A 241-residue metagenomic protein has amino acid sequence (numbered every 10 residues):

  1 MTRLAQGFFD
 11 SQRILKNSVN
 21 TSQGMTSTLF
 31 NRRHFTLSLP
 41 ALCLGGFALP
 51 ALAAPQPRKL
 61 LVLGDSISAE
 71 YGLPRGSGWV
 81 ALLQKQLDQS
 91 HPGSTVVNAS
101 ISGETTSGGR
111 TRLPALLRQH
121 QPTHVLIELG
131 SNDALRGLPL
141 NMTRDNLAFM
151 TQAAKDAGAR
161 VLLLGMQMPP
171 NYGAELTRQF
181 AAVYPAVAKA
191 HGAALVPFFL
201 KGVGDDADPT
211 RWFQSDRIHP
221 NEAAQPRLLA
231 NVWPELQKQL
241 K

Functional and structural regions predicted by a protein language model:
T2-G7: Extreme N-terminal basic, low-complexity initiation segments that serve as generic localization/processing leaders
D10, I14-F47: N-terminal secretory signal peptides and thylakoid transit peptides that target proteins across membranes
Q12, T21, F35, G64-D65 (+2 more regions): Membrane-interface segments of envelope glycosyltransferases acting on lipid-linked substrates or membrane lipids
L49-A53: Sec/Tat signal peptide C-region and signal peptidase I cleavage site
A54-S102, R112-Q121: Serine-esterase "nucleophile elbow" of acetyl-processing enzymes
G72, N98-T106, L135-L138, R217: Acidic/histidine-rich helix-loop elements that form or flank divalent-metal/phosphate-binding sites at the catalytic
P92, R110-K241: Alpha-helical cap/lid subdomain in secreted, periplasmic, or secretory-pathway luminal O-acyl-processing enzymes
